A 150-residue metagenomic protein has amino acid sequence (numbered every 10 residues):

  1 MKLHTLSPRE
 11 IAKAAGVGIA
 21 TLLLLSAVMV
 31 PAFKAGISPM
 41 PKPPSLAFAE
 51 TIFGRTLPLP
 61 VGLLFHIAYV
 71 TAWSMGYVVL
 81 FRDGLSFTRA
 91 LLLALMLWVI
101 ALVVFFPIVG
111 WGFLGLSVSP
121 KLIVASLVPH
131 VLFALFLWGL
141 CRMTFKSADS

Functional and structural regions predicted by a protein language model:
M1-S150: Juxtamembrane/disordered regions of integral membrane proteins
